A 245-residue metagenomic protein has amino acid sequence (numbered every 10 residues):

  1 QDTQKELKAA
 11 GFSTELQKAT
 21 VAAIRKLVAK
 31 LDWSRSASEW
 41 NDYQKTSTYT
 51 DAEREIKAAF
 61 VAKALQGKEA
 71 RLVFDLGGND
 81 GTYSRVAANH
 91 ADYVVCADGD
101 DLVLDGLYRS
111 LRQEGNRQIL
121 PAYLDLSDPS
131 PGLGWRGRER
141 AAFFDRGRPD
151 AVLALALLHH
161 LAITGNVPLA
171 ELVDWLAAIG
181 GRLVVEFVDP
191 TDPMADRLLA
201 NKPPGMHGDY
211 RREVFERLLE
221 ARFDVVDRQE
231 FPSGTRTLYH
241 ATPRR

Functional and structural regions predicted by a protein language model:
A52-R71: Conserved alpha-helix/loop element of class I SAM-dependent methyltransferases that forms part of the SAM/SAH-binding
E69-N79: Conserved class I S-adenosyl-L-methionine
D80-D92: Conserved SAM-binding loop of SAM-dependent methyltransferases across substrates and taxa, primarily the Class I
Y93-D98: Conserved SAM-binding motif I beta-strand of class I
G106-R146: S-adenosyl-L-methionine
R136, H160-L176: A short, conserved alpha-helix within the catalytic core of class I
L153: A conserved beta-strand element that flanks and buttresses the S-adenosyl-L-methionine
W175-P190: Conserved beta-strand signature within the Rossmann-like core of class I S-adenosyl-L-methionine
